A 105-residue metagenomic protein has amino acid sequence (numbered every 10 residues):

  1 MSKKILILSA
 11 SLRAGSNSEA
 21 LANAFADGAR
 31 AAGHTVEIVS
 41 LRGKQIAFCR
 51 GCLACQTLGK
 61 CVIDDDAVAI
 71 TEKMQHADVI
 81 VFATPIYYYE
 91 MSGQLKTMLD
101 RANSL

Functional and structural regions predicted by a protein language model:
M1-S104: N-terminal beta1-alpha1-beta2 submodule of the flavodoxin-like/Rossmannoid cofactor-binding fold
